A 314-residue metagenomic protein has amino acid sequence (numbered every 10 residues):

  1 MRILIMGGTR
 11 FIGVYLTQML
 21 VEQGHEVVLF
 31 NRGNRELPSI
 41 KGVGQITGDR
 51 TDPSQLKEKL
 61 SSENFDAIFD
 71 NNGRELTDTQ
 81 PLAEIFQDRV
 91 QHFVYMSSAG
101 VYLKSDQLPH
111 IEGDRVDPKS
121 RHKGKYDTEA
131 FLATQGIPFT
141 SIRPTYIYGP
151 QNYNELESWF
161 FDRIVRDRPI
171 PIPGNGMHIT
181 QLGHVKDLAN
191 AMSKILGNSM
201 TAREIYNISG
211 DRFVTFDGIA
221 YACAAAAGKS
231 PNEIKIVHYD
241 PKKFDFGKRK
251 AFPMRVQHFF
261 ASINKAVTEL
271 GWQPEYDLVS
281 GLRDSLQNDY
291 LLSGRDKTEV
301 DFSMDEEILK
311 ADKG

Functional and structural regions predicted by a protein language model:
I3-Q23: N-terminal Rossmann NAD(P)H-binding glycine-rich loop of SDR-like oxidoreductase domains
S61-L108, E112, K123-F131: NAD(P)-cofactor binding segment of oxidoreductase domains
E129-Q151: Conserved beta-loop-beta element that borders a ligand/cofactor-binding pocket
Q151, I179-K186, Y206-A226, F259 (+2 more regions): Substrate-binding strand-loop-helix patch in Rossmann-like NAD(P)-dependent oxidoreductase/epimerase domains
E155-F160, G174-L196, R203-E204: Substrate-positioning beta->alpha
K194-A251, I263, S303, E307-G314: Mid/C-terminal beta-alpha module of Rossmann-like enzyme folds, strongest in SDR-family dehydrogenases/epimerases
K243-Q273, L292-D296: Conserved C-terminal active-site "lid" loop/helix of NAD(P)H-dependent oxidoreductases that clamps the redox cofactor
L278-G314: Amphipathic terminal alpha-helices
